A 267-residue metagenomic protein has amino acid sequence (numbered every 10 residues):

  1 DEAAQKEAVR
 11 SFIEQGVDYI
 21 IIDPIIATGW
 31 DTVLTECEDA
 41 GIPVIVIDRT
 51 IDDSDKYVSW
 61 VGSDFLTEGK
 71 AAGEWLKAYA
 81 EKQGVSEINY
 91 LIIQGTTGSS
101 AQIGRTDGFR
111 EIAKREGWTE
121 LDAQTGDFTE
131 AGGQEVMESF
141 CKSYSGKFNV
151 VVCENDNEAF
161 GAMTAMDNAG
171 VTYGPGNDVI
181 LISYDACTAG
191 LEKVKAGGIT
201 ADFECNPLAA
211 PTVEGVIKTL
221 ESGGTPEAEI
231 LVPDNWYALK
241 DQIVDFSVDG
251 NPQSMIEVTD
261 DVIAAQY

Functional and structural regions predicted by a protein language model:
D1, E87-I92, A113-E130, P233-D234: Short beta-strand elements in bilobed, periplasmic/extracellular small-molecule ligand-binding domains
Q5, V61-E87, G132-V136, A186-G190 (+1 more regions): Hydrophobic alpha-helical segments within soluble ligand-binding/sensing domains
V9-D39, F109, D122, G126-E192: Hydrophobic alpha-helical
Y19, P24, V58-W60, I88-T97: Short beta-strand segments enriched in small/hydrophobic residues
T32-T67, N89, C187-K195: Flexible loop/hinge segments that line or gate small-molecule binding clefts
K56-L66, G95-S99, L121-T125, K147-V150 (+1 more regions): Second-shell loop/turn segments in exported
E68-W75, S100-T119, G132, V136 (+1 more regions): Short, solvent-exposed amphipathic alpha-helices that sit in or adjacent to ligand/effector-binding or catalytic
I93-T97, E111-A113, C205, A209-Y267: Hinge/cleft segment of the Venus flytrap/periplasmic-binding protein
